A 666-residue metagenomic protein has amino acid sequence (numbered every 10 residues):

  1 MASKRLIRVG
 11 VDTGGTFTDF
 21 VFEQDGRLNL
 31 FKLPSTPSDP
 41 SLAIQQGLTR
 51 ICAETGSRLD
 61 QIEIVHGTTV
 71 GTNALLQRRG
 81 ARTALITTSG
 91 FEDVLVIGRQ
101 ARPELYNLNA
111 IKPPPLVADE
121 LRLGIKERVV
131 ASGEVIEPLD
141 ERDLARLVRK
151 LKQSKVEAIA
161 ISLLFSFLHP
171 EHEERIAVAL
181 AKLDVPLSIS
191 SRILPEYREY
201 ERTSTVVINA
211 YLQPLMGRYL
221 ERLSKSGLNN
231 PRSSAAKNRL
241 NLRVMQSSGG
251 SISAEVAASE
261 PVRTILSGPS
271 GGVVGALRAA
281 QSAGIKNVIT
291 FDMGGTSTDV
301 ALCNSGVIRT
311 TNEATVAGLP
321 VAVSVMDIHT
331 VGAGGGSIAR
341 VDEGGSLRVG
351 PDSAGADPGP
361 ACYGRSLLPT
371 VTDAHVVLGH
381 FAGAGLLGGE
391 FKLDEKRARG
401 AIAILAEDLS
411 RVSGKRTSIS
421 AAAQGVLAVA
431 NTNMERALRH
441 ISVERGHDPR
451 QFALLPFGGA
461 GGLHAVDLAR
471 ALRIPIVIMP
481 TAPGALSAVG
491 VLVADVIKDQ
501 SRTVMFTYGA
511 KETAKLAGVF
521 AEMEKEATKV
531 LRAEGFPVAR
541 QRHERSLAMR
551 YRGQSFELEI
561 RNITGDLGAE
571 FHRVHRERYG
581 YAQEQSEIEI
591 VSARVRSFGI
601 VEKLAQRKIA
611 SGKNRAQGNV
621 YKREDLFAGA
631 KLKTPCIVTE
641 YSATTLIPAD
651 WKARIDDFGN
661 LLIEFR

Functional and structural regions predicted by a protein language model:
M1-A84, E137, E141-A160, E173-S190 (+10 more regions): N-terminal glycine/serine-rich phosphate-binding loop of ATP-dependent small-molecule kinases, especially carbohydrate
V11-T13, F17-P40, P115-S132, P186 (+2 more regions): Short glycine-rich, Thr/Ser-proximal phosphate-binding strand/loop in the N-terminal lobe of ATP-dependent enzymes
T13, R142, R146, K150 (+12 more regions): C-terminal, non-catalytic interaction/recognition modules in large multi-subunit enzymes and RNPs
F20-F22, F31-S38, A84-G90, A110-K112 (+4 more regions): Glycine-rich phosphate-binding loop of actin/hexokinase-like ATP-binding domains
F22-N29, P103-Y106, P115-V135, V156 (+5 more regions): Gly-rich Lys/Arg/Thr-decorated short loops/hinges at beta-loop-alpha junctions or inter-strand turns that position
S41, I51, S191-R198, T205 (+5 more regions): ATP-dependent carbohydrate kinase catalytic cores
A81-E134, S190-L194, G490: Active-site phosphate-binding/coordination module
S162-V206, A210, N562, S592-I609 (+1 more regions): Terminal amphipathic helices with adjacent charged low-complexity linkers/tails
